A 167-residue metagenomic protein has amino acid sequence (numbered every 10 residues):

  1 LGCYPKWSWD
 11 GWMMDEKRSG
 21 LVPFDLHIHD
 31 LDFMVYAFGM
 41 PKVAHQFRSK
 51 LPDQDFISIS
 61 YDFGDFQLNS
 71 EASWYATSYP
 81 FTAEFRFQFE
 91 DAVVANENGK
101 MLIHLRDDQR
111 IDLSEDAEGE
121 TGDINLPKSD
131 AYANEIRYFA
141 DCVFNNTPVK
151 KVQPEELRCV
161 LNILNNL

Functional and structural regions predicted by a protein language model:
L1-F47: Predominantly a Rossmann-like dinucleotide-binding segment in NAD(P)-dependent oxidoreductases
F24-H27, S129, K151-L157: Conserved loop-to-helix N-cap of the C-terminal "lid" that shapes the substrate pocket in Rossmann-like
H29, D53-F56: Substrate-positioning beta->alpha
M40-Q46, L68-N69, V94-A95, V149-K150: Acidic/polar loop patches that form or flank catalytic/metal-binding clefts of enzymes that bind anionic ligands
S49-Q54, D65-E135: NAD(P)-dinucleotide binding in Rossmann-like oxidoreductases
I59-Y61: Short beta-strand scaffold segments in enzyme catalytic cores
F63-G64, R137-L167: C-terminal helix-rich "cap/oligomerization" subdomain common to oxidoreductases
